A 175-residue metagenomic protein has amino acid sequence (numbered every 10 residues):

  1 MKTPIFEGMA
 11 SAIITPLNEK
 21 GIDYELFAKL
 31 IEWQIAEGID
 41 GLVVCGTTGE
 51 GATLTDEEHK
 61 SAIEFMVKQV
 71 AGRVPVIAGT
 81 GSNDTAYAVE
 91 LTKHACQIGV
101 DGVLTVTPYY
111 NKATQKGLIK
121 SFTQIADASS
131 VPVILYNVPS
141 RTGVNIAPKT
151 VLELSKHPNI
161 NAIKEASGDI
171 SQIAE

Functional and structural regions predicted by a protein language model:
K2-S11, T15-N145, V151: Active-site beta->alpha loop and helix N-cap motifs at the rims of alpha/beta catalytic domains
D127-A128, R141-E175: Catalytic alpha/beta core domains of metabolic enzymes, predominantly
